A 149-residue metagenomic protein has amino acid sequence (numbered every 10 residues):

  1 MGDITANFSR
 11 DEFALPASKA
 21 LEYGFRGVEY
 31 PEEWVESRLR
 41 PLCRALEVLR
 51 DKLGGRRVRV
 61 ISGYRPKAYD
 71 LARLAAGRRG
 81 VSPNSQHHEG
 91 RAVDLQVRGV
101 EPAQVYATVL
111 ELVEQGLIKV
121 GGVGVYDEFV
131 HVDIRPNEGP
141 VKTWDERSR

Functional and structural regions predicted by a protein language model:
M1-E12, V58-R65, R98: Short, exposed beta-strand "edge-strand" segments with a Pro/Gly-rich flavor and a Y/T-containing core
M1-K52, P136, V141, E146-R149: Extracytoplasmic cell-surface/polysaccharide-interacting catalytic and binding patches
P16-S18, K67, A72, A76 (+2 more regions): Surface-exposed loop/turn and secondary-structure junction residues enriched for glycine/proline
E22-G27, R56-I61, Q96-G99: Generic detector of short, locally flexible boundary/turn motifs and exposed helical patches
Y30-E33, S62-Y69, P102-Y106: N-terminal start-of-chain detector that recognizes signal peptides and the immediate post-cleavage beginning
R38, L42-A45, Y69, R91 (+2 more regions): Amphipathic alpha-helical interface surfaces
R44-G77: Extended, low-complexity, intrinsically disordered C-terminal regulatory tails of eukaryotic serine/threonine kinases
S82-R149: Catalytic cores and adjacent binding grooves of peptidoglycan-active enzymes
